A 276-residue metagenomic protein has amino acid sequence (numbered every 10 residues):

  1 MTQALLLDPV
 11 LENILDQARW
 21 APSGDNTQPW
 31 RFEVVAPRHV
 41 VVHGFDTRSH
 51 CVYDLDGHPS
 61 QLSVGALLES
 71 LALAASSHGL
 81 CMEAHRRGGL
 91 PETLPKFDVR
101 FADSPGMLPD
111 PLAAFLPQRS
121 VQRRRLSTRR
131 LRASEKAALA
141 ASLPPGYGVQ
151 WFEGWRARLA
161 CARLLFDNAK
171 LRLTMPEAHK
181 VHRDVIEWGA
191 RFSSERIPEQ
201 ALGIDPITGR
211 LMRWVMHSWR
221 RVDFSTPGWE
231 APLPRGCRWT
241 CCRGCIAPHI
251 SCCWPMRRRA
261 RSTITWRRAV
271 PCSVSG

Functional and structural regions predicted by a protein language model:
M1-G276: Acidic, surface-exposed loops and disordered segments
